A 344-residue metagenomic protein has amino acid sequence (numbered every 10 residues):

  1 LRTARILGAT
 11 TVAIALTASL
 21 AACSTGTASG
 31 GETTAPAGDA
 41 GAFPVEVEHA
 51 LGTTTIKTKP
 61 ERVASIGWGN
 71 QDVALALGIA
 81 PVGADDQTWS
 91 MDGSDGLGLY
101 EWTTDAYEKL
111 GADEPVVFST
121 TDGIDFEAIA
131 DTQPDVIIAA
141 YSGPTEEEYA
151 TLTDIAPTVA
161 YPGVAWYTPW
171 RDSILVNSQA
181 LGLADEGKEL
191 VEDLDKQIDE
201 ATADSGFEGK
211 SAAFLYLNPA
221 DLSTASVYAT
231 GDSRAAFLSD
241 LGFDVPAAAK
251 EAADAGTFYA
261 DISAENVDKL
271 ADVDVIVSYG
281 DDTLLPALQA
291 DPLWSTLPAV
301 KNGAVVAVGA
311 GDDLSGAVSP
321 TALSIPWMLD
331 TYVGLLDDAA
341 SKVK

Functional and structural regions predicted by a protein language model:
L1-T11: Bacterial N-terminal signal peptides that target proteins for export
R5-I6, S19-G41: Bacterial lipoprotein signal-peptidase II cleavage site
T10-L20: Bacterial N-terminal signal peptides
T53, E147, D154-D221, V318-K344: Extracytoplasmic substrate-binding proteins
Q71-G123: A short, structured surface patch at a secondary-structure boundary
I129, Q133-A139, P157, V267 (+1 more regions): Proline-aspartate-enriched helix->loop->beta-strand connector
A225-F258, D313: Alpha-helical, coiled-coil/dimerization segments enriched in small aliphatic residues
L270-K344: Structured C-terminal subdomain patch of bacterial secreted/periplasmic proteins
